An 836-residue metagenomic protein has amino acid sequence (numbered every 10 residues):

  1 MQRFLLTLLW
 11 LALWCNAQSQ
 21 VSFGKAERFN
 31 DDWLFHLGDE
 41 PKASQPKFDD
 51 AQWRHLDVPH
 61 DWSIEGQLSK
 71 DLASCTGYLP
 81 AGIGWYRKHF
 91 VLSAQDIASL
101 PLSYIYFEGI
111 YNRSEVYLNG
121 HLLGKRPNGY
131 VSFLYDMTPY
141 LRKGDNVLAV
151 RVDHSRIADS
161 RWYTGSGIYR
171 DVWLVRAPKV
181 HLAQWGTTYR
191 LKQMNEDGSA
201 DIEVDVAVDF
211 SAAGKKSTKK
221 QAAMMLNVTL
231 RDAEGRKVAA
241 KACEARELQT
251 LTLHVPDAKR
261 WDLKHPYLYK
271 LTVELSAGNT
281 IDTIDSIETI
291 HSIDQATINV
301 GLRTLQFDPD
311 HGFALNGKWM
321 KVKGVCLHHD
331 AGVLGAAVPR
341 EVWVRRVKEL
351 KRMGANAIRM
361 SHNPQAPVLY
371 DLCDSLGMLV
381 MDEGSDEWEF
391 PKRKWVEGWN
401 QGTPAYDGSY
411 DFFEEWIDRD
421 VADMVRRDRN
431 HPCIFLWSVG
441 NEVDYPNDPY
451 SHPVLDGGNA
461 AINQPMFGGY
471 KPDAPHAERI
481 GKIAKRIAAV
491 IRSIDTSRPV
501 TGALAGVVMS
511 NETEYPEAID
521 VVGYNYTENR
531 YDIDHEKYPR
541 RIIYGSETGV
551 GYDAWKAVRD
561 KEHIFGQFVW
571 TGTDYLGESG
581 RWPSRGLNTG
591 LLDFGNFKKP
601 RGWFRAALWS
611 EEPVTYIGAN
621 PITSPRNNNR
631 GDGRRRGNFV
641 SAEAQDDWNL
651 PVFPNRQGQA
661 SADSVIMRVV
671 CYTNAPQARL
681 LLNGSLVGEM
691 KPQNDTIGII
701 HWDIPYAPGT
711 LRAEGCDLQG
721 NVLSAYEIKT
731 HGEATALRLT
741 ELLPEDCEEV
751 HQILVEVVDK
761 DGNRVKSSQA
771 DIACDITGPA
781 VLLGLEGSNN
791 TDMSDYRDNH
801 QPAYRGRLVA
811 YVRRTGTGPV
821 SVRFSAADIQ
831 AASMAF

Functional and structural regions predicted by a protein language model:
V21-E40, Q52-S93, E108, D145-G214 (+5 more regions): Non-catalytic, glycine-rich low-complexity segments
K25-Q45, D57-V58, P432-S438, D444-G523 (+2 more regions): Substrate-binding clefts and catalytic carboxylate motifs of secreted carbohydrate-active enzymes
E27-F29, L37-D39, T76, A81-W185 (+6 more regions): Accessory beta-strand-rich segments of carbohydrate-active enzymes
P46-D49, K219-N227, K264-K270, I666-R668 (+5 more regions): Short flexible loop/turn segments that cap and initiate beta-strands
H60-L92, A98-N119, G124-P127, K179-T188 (+6 more regions): Active-site-adjacent substrate/metal-binding segments within catalytic domains of carbohydrate-active enzymes
V131-F133, R246-V255, Q693-I700, D792-V809: Aromatic sugar-binding surface patches on proteins that engage polysaccharides or sugar-phosphate polymers
L141-D145, D205-D308, H701-G709, D717 (+1 more regions): Extended acidic/polar, glycine-enriched regions that form or flank non-catalytic beta-rich accessory modules
V152, L275, G715, V757 (+1 more regions): Conserved structural position at the C-terminal beta-strand of extracellular beta-sandwich adhesion modules
